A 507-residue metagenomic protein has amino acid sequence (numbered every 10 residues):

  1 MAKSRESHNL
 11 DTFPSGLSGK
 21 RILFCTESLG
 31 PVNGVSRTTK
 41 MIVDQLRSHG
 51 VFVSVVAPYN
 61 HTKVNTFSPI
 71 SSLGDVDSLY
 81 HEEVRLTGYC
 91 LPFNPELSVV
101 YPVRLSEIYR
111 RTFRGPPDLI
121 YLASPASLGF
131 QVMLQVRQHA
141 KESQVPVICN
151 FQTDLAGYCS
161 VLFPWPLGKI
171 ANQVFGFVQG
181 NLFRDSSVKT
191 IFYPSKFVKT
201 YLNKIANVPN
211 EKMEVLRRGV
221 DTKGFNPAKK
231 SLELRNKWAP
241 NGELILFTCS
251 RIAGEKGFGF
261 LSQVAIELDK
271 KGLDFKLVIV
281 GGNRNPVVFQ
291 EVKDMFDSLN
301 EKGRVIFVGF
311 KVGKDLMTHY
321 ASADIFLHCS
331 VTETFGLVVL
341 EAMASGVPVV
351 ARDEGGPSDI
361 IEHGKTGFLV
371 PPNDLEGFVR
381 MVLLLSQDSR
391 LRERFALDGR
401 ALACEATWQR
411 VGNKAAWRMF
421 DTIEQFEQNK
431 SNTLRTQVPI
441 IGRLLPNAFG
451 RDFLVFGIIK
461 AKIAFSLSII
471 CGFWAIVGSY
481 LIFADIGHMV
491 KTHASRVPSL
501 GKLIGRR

Functional and structural regions predicted by a protein language model:
M1-G74, H81, R85, Q409 (+2 more regions): N-terminal subdomain of nucleotide-sugar transferases
Y59, F197, G219: Carbohydrate-associated surface elements
I170-I191: Membrane-proximal helix-turn-helix segments that form the acceptor-binding/catalytic region of lipid-linked
F192, K229, K237-I266, V278-V280: Conserved donor-binding/catalytic core segment of Leloir-type glycosyltransferases
C249, D274-K293, I306-G309: Glycosyltransferase donor-sugar binding loop
F310-K311, T318-A323: Short alpha-helical donor nucleotide-sugar binding micro-motif in glycosyltransferases
V331: Aromatic "clamp/platform" in nucleotide-sugar-dependent glycosyltransferases that forms part of the donor/acceptor
P348-A351: Short hydrophobic beta-strand element within catalytic cores of glycosyltransferases and related nucleotide-activated
